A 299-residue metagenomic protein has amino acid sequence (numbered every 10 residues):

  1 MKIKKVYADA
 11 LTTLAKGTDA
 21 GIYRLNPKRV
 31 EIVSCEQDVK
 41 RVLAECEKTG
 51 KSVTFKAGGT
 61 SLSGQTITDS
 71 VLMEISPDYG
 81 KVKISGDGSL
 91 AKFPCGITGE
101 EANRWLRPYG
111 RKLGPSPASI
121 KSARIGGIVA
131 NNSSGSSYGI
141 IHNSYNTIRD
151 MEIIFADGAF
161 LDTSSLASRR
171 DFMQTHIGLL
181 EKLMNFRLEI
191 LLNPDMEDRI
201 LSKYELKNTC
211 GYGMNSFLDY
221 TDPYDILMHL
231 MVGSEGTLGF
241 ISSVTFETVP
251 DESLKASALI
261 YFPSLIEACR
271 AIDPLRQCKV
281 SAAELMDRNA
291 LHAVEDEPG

Functional and structural regions predicted by a protein language model:
M1-R29, E45-V53, G58, C278-P298: N-terminal accessory segments
L11-I22, N26, S119-I120, R199-G213 (+1 more regions): Active-site-adjacent loop/helix segments that line or gate small-molecule/cofactor pockets in enzymes
T13, E36-V39, K121, E267 (+1 more regions): Short acidic loop-to-helix transition motifs that present clustered carboxylates
A20-V53, V71, I75-P117, V129 (+2 more regions): N-terminal glycine-rich flavin-associated loop
A57-T60, A118, L166, R288: Short, ordered loop/turn segments at secondary-structure junctions
T60, S119-V129, S234: Conserved A3 ("GATE") glycine/threonine-rich loop of ANL adenylate-forming enzymes
L62-I67: Short glycine-biased active-site loop of nucleotidyltransferases that positions the nucleotide triphosphate and helps
A130, Y138-I141, I148-G299: C-terminal substrate-binding/cap subdomain adjacent to the FAD-binding core in PCMH-type and related FAD-linked
